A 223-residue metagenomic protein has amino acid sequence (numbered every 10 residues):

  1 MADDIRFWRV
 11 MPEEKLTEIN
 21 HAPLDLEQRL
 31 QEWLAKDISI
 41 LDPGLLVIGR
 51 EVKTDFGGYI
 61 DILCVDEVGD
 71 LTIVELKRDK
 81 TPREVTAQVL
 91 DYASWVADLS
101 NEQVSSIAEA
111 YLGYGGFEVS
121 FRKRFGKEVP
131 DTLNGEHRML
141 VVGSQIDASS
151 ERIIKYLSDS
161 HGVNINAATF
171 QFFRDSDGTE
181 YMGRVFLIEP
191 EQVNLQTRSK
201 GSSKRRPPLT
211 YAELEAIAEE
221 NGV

Functional and structural regions predicted by a protein language model:
M1-V223: Charged, terminal alpha-helix-loop-beta segments that serve as non-catalytic nucleic-acid engagement and/or assembly
